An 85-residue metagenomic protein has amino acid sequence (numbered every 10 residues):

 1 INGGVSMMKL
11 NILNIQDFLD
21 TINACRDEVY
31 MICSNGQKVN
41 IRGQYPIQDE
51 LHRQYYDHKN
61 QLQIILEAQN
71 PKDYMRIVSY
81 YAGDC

Functional and structural regions predicted by a protein language model:
I1-M7: Short, Lys/Arg-enriched N-terminal segments with co-localized hydrophobic residues within the first ~10-30 amino acids
M7, G36, L66: Glycine- and other small-residue-rich loops at beta-strand/loop junctions that grip anionic moieties
M8-L10, V29-I32: A short beta-strand micro-motif
L10-I12, I64-N70: Short beta-strand-to-loop capping motifs
I15-V29, G36-Q54, P71-Y80: Amphipathic alpha-helical interaction surfaces in cytosolic regulatory modules
V29, L62-I64: Conserved beta-strand core positions
Y55-L62: Beta-strand/loop substructures that line and gate deep hydrophobic ligand-binding cavities in soluble
Y81-C85: A glycine-rich helix N-cap at a beta->alpha junction
